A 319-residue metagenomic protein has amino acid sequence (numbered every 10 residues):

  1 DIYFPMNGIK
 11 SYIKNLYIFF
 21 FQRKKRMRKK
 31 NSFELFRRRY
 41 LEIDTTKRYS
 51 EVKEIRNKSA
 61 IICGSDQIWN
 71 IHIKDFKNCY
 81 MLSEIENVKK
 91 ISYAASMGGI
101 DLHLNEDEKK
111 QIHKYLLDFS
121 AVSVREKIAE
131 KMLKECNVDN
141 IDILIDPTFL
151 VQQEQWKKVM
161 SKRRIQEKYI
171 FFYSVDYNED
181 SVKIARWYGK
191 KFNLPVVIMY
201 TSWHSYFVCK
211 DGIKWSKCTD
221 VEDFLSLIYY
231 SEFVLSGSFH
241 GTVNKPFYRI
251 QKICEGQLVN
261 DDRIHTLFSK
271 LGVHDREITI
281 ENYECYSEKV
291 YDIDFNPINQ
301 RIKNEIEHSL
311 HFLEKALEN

Functional and structural regions predicted by a protein language model:
D1-K114, S161: Aromatic- and Gly/Pro-rich donor/ligand-binding loops that form nucleotide- or phosphate-bearing donor binding pockets
Y49-K58, W69, A94-V175: A nucleotide-sugar donor-handling region in carbohydrate enzymes
E54, Y115, Y188, S226-L227: Structural alpha-helical scaffold elements that stabilize or flank donor/cofactor-binding regions in carbohydrate
S92-G99, M132, S181-T219, T279-S287: Catalytic donor nucleotide-activated moiety binding site of glycosyltransferases and closely related
D139-P147, N193-V197, Q251-Q257, R276-I278: Short hydrophobic/aromatic-enriched beta-strand-loop microsegments
I141-F149, Q153, V208-G237: Donor nucleotide-activated moiety binding/catalytic core segment of transferases that use nucleotide-activated donors
L227-L267: A donor-sugar binding/catalytic signature common to diverse glycosyltransferases and related nucleotide-sugar
L271-N319: Leloir-type glycosyltransferase catalytic cores
